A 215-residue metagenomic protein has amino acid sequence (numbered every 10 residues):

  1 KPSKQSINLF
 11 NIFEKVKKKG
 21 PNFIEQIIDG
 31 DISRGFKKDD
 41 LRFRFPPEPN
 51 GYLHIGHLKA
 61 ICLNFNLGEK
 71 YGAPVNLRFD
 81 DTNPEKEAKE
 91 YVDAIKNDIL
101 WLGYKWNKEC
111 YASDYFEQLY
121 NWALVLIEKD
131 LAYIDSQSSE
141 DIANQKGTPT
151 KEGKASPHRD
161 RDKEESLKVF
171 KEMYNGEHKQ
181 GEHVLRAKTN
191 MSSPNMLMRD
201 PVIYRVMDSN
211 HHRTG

Functional and structural regions predicted by a protein language model:
N8-N11: Intrinsic-disorder-associated, low-complexity terminal segments enriched in Asp/Asn/His/Tyr and depleted of Lys/Arg
F13-K18: Intrinsic disorder at enzyme termini
G20-I28, S33-K96, S209-G215: N-terminal catalytic cores of NTP/NDP-binding nucleotidyl/phosphoryl-transfer enzymes
I27-D31, L67-Y71, D98, L102 (+3 more regions): Generic, well-ordered alpha-helical scaffold segments in large soluble proteins
D81-N83, K89, Y111, V125-G215: Active-site cores that bind ATP or allylic diphosphates and position pyrophosphate for catalysis
Y91-Y115, A123, D130-Y133: A glycine-rich helix N-cap at a beta->alpha junction
